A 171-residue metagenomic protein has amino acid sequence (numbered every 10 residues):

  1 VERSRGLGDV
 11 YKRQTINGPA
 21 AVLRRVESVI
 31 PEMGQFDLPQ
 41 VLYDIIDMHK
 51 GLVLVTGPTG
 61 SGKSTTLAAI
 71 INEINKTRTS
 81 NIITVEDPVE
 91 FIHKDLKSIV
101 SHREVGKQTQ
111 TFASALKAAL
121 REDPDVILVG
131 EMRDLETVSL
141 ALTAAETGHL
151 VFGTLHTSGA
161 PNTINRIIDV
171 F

Functional and structural regions predicted by a protein language model:
V1-Q14: Single conserved hydrophobic/aromatic residue that forms the stacking wall/gate of nucleotide- or nucleobase-binding
K12-T15, G34, D44-I46, I74: Replace "in large, NTP-powered and nucleic-acid-processing enzymes" with "in large, NTP-powered factors and other
K12-V26: A contiguous, low-structure linker/loop signature
L23-P39, G106: Dynamic helix-loop-helix/coil hinge segments at AAA+ ATPase domain boundaries and subdomain interfaces
Y43, D47, V53, A68-E122 (+1 more regions): P-loop NTPase switch/communication element
T59: The conserved Walker
G62: Conserved glycine(s) of the Walker
P88, L120-F171: Conserved P-loop NTPase nucleotide-binding/switch module
